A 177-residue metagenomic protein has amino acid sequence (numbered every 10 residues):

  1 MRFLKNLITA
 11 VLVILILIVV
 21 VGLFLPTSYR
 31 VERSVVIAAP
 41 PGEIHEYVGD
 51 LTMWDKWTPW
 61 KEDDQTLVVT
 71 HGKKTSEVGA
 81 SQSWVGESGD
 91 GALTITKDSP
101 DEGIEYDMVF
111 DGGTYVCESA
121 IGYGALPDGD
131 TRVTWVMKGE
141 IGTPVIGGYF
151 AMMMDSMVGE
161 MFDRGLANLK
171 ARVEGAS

Functional and structural regions predicted by a protein language model:
R2, N6-K74: Hydrophobic ligand-binding cavity/cleft-lining segments
R30-E32, G89-L93, Y115-A120: Short, surface-exposed coil-to-beta transition loops
S34-A38, S83, T94, E105-V109 (+1 more regions): Generic structural detector for well-ordered beta-strands
E43-W54, Q82, I95, Y106 (+2 more regions): Hydrophobic pocket/interface hotspot
V48-T58, G86, M157, L166 (+1 more regions): Sec/Tat-exported extracytoplasmic proteins
D50-S99, I146-G148: Extracytoplasmic/periplasmic/luminal assembly and interaction segments in envelope/secretory/respiratory proteins
V68, E77-S81, E105-M108, V116-A120: N-terminal post-signal-peptidase region of extra-cytosolic proteins
T96-K97, D107-D163, L169-A171, G175: Beta-strand/loop substructures that line and gate deep hydrophobic ligand-binding cavities in soluble
